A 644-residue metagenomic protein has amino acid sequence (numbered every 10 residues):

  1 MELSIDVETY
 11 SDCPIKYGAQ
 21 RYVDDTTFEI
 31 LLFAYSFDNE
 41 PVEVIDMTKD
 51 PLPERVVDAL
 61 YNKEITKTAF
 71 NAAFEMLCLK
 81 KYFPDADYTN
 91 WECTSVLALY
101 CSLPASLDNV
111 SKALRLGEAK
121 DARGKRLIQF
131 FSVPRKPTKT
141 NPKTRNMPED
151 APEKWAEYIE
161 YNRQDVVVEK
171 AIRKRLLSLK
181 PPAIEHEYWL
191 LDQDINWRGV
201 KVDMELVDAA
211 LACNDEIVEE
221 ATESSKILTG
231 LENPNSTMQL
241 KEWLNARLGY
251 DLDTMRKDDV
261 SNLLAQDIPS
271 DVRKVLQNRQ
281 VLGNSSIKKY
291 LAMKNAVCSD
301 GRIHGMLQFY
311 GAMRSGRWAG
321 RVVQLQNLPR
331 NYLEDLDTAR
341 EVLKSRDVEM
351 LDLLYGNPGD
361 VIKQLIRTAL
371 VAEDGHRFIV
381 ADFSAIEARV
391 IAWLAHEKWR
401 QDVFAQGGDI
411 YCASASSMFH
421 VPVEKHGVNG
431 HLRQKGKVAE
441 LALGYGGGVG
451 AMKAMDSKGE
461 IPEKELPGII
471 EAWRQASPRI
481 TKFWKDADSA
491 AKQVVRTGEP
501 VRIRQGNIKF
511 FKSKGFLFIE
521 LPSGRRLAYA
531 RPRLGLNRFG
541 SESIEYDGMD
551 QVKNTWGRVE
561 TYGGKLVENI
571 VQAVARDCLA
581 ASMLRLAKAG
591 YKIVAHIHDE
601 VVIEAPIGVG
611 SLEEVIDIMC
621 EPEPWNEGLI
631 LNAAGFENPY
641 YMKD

Functional and structural regions predicted by a protein language model:
M1, D58-Y61, V361-R377, L584-K588: A short acidic-Thr-Gly-centered motif at the start of a beta-strand
M1-T9, C13, L32-A34, A113 (+7 more regions): Conserved "right-hand" nucleotidyltransferase catalytic core of DNA-directed polymerases
S11, A73-D85, L99-C101, K241-L248 (+3 more regions): Short active-site loop/helix that positions an aromatic residue
D24-Y35, N39-L177, E334, G408 (+2 more regions): Active-site-proximal helix-loop-helix substrate-binding element of RNase H-like nuclease domains
Q164-K170, G564-L584: Conserved pre-motif C helix in the palm subdomain of viral-like polymerases
L176-Y188, C578-H598: Active-site palm subdomain of RNA-directed nucleic acid polymerases
G608-E614: Short, conserved charged micro-motifs
D617-E627: A common structural junction motif
